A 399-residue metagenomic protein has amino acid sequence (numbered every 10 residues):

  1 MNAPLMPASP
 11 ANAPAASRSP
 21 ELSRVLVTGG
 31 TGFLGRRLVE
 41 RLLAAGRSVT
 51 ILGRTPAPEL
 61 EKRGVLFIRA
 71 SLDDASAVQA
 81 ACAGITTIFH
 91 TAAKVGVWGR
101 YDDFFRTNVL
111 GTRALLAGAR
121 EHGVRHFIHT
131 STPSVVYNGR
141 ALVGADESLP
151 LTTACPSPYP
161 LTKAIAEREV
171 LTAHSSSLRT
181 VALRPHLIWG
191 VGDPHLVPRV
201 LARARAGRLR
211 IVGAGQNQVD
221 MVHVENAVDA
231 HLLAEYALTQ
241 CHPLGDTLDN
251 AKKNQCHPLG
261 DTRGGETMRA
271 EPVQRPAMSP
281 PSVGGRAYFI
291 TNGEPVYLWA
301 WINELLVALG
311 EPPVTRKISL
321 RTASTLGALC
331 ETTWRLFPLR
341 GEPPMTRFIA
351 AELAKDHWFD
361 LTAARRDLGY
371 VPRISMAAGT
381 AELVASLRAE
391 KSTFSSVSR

Functional and structural regions predicted by a protein language model:
N2-L5, S9, R24, F359-D367 (+1 more regions): Amphipathic terminal alpha-helices
L22-A45: N-terminal Rossmann NAD(P)H-binding glycine-rich loop of SDR-like oxidoreductase domains
E61, V65-L110, G118, N138: NAD(P)H-binding glycine-rich loop region in Rossmannoid oxidoreductase-like domains and their noncatalytic homologs
L110, A114-P158: Conserved Rossmann-fold NAD(P)-dependent oxidoreductase catalytic core, especially the SDR/UDP-sugar
C155-V181: Active-site Tyr-X1-5-Lys
L161, I165-A166, D193-R199, G213-A237 (+3 more regions): Substrate-positioning beta->alpha
V224, H231, N303, A328-R335 (+1 more regions): Conserved C-terminal active-site "lid" loop/helix of NAD(P)H-dependent oxidoreductases that clamps the redox cofactor
A237-K253, T262-P344, A381-E382, F394-S395: Mid/C-terminal beta-alpha module of Rossmann-like enzyme folds, strongest in SDR-family dehydrogenases/epimerases
